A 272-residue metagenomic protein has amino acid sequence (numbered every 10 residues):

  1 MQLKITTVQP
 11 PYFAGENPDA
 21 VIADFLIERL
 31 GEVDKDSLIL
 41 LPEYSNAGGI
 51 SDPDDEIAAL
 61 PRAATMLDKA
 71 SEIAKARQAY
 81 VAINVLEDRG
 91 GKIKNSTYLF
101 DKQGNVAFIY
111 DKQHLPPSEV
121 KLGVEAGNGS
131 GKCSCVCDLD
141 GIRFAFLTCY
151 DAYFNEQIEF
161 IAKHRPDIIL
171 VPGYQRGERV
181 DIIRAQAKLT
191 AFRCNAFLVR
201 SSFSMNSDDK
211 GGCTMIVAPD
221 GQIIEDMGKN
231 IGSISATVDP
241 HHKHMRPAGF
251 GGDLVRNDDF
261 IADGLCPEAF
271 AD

Functional and structural regions predicted by a protein language model:
Q2-A14, L40, S96, I142-D151 (+1 more regions): Active-site-proximal beta-strand elements of phosphoester/diester hydrolases
T7-Q9, L147, Q186, A262-D272: Non-catalytic interaction/Regulatory regions outside core domains
P11-A20, L122: Acidic/histidine-rich helix-loop elements that form or flank divalent-metal/phosphate-binding sites at the catalytic
E16, A20-A23, I27-Q103, I109 (+1 more regions): Cys-nucleophile CN-hydrolase/nitrilase-fold catalytic domain and related Cys-dependent amidase chemistry that acts on
L40-E43, V81-V85, Y110, F146-T148 (+2 more regions): Active-site neighborhood of phospho(di)ester-bond hydrolases with catalytic His/Asp-centered motifs
R62-V81, Y153-I234: CN hydrolase (nitrilase-like) catalytic-core segments centered on the catalytic cysteine and neighboring Lys/Glu
D88-H164, R179, I183, P247-R256: Active-site catalytic loop in hydrolytic enzyme cores
I109, V136, F203-D272: C-terminal beta-strand edge segments of enzyme domains
